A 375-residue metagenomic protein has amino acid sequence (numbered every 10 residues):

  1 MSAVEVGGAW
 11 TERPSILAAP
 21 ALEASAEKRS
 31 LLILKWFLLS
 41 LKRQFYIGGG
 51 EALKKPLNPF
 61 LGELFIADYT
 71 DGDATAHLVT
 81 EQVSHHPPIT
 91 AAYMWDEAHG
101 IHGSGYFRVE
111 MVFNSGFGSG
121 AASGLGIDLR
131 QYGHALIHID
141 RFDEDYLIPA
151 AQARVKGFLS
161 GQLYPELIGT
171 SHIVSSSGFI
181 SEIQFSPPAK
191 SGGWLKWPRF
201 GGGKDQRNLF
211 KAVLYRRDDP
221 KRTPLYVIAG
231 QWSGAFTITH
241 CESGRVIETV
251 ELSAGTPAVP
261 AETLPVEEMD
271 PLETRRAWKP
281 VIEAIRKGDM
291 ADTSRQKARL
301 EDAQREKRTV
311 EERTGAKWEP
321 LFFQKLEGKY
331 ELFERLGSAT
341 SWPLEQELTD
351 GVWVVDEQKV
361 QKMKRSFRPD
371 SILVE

Functional and structural regions predicted by a protein language model:
M1-L22, E27-E375: Extended acidic, Ser/Thr- and Pro-enriched interaction/regulatory segments
